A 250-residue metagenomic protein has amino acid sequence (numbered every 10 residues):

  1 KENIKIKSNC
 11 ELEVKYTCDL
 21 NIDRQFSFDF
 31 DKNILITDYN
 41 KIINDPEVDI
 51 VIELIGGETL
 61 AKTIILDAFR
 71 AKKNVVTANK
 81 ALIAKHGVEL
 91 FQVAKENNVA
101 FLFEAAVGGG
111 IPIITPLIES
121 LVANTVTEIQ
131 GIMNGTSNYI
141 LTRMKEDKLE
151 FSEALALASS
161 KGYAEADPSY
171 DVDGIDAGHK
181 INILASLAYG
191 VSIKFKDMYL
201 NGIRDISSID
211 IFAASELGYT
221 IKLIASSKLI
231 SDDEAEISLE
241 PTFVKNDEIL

Functional and structural regions predicted by a protein language model:
K1-R70: N-terminal glycine-/serine-/threonine-rich beta1-alpha1-beta2 phosphate-ribose binding loop of Rossmann-like
L35-T37, E53, V75-A78, F101-A105 (+2 more regions): General beta-strand structural signal in soluble alpha/beta enzymes
I55, L60-A71, A78-E119: Rossmann-fold NAD(P)-binding glycine/threonine-rich loop
G56-E58, A106, N134, T242-K245: Short glycine-rich anion-binding loops that position phosphate/pyrophosphate groups of nucleotides and phosphorylated
K95-D176, I183: Rossmann-like NAD(P)H-binding beta-loop-alpha module
L155-L250: Substrate-binding/catalytic subdomain of NAD(P)-dependent oxidoreductase enzymes
